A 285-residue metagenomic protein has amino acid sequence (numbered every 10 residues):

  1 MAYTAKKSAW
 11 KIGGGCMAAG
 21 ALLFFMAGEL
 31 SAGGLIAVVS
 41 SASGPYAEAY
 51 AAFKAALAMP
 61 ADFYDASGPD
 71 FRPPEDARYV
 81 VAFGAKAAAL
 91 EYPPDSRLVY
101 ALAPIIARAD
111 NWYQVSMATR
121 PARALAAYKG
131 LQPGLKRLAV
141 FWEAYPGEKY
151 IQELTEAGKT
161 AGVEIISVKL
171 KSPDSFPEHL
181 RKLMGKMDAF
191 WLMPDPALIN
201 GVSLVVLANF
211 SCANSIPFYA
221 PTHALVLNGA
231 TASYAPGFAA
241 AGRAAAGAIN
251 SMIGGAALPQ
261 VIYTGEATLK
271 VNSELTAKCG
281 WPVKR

Functional and structural regions predicted by a protein language model:
M1-W10: N-terminal secretory signal peptides that target proteins for export/translocation
T4, G14-G15, A66, S251: Short linear motifs in intrinsically disordered/low-complexity regions
A9, L22-F24, A88, S96: Hydrophobic transmembrane signal anchors and adjacent membrane-proximal interface regions, especially in viral
G15-A27: Bacterial N-terminal signal peptides
L30-R285: Short hydrophobic alpha-helices and adjacent helix-cap/hinge residues
